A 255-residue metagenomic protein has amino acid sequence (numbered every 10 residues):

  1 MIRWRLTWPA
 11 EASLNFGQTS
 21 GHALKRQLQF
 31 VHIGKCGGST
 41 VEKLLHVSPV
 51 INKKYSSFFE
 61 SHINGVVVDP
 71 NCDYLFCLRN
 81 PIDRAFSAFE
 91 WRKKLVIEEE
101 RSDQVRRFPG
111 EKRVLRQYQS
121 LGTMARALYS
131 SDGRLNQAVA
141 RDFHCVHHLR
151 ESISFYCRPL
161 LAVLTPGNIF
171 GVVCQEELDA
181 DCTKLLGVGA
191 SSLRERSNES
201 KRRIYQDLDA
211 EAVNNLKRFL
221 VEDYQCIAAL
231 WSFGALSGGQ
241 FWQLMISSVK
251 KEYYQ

Functional and structural regions predicted by a protein language model:
M1-Q255: Membrane-interface amphipathic segments in extracytoplasmic regions
